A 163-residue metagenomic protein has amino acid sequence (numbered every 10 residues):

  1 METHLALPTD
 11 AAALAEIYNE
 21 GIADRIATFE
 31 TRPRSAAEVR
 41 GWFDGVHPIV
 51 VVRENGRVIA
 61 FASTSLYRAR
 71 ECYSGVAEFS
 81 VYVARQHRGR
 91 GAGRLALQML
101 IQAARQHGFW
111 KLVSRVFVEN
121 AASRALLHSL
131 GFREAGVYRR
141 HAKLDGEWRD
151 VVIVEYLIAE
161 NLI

Functional and structural regions predicted by a protein language model:
E2-L14: A short beta-loop-alpha structural element at the N-terminal edge of CoA-dependent acyl/N-acetyltransferase catalytic
A15-G41: Conserved GNAT-fold acetyl-CoA-binding loop/helix
R32-Q86, L97-Q98, A103, L157-N161: Acetyl-CoA-dependent GNAT
R57-F61, A122, W148: Glycine-rich acetyl-CoA-binding "A-motif" of GNAT/NAT acetyltransferases
S63-L66, E71, V113-V116, H128 (+2 more regions): Conserved catalytic-core motifs of GNAT/GCN5-like acyltransferases
R88, S114-R124: Conserved beta-strand-loop-alpha-helix junction that forms the acyl-donor binding cleft
G89-A103, R124-S129: Conserved acetyl-CoA-binding loop-helix of GNAT-fold acetyltransferases
A104-V116: Conserved GNAT acetyl-CoA-binding A-motif
